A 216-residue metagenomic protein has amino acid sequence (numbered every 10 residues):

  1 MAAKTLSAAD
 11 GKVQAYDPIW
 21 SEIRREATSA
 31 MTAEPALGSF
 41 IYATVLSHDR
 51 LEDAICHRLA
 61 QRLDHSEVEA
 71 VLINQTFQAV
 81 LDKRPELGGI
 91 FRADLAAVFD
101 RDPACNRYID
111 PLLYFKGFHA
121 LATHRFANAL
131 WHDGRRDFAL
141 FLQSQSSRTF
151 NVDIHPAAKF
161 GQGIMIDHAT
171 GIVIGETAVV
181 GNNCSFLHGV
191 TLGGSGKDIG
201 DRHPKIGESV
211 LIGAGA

Functional and structural regions predicted by a protein language model:
M1-Q145: Terminal amphipathic alpha-helical/low-complexity segments used for targeting or macromolecular assembly
A27, G200-D201: Residue-level recognition of conserved structural "scaffold" positions that shape functional pockets and channels
A127, W131-T149, H155-A157, G163-G171: Long, positively charged binding patches that form subdomain-scale interaction surfaces for polyanionic ligands
F150, P156, G161-Q162, D167-E176 (+6 more regions): Left-handed beta-helix
